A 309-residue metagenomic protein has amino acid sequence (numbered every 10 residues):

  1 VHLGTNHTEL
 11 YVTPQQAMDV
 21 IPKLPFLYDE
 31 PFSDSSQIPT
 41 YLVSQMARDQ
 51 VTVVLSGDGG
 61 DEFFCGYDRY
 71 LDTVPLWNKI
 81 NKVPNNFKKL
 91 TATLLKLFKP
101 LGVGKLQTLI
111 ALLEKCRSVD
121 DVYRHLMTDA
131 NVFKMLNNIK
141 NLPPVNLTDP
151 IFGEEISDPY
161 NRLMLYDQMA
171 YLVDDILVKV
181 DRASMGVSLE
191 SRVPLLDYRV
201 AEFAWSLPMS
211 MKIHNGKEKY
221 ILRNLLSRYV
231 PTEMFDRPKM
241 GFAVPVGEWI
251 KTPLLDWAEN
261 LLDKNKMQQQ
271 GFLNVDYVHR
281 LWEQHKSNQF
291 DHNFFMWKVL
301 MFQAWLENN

Functional and structural regions predicted by a protein language model:
V1-L27, V53, P143-D149: A conserved beta-strand->alpha-helix junction
T5, S36, D49, V53-L55 (+1 more regions): Adenosyl-5′-phosphate
T8, D29-S33, N78-K82, S210-H214: Short, polar/flexible loop-turn hinges at active-site or ligand-entry regions and domain interfaces
P22-F26, R48, L71-D72, W249-K251: Short low-complexity, flexible loop/linker segments enriched in glycine and/or proline with clustered acidic
L24, D29, Q37-D49, H125: PAPS-dependent sulfotransferase catalytic domain
S33-V43, V83-K89, K264, Q268: Short, basic, helix/turn surface patches
L42-L101, Y171, I176-V200: Active-site adenylate/phosphate-handling loop in enzymes that bind or generate adenylated species
